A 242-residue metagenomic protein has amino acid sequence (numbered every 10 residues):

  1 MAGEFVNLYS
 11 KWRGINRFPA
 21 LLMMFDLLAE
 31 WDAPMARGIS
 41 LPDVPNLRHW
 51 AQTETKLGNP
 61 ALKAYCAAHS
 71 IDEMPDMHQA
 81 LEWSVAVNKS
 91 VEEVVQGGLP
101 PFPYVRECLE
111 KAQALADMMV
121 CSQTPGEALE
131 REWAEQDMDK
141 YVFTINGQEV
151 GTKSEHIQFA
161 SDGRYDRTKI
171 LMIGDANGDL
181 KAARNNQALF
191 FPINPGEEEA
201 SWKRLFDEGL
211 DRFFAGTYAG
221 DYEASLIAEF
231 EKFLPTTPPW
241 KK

Functional and structural regions predicted by a protein language model:
M1-E127: Alpha-helical substrate-recognition element adjacent to the catalytic core
Q96-D117, T124-K242: C-terminal cap/substrate-recognition subdomain and adjoining C-terminal extension of metal-dependent phosphatase-like
